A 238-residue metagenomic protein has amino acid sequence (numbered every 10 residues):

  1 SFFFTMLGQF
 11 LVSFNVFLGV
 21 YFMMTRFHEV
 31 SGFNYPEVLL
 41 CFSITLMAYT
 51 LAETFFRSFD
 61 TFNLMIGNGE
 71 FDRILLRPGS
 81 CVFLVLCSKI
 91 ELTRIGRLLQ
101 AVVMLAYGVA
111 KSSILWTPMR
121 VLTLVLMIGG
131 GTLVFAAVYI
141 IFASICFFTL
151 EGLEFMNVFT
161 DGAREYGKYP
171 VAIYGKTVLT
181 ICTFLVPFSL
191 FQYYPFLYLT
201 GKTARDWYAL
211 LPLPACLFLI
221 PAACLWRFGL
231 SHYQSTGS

Functional and structural regions predicted by a protein language model:
S1-S238: Hydrophobic transmembrane alpha-helices and immediately adjacent juxtamembrane helices of multi-pass inner-membrane
